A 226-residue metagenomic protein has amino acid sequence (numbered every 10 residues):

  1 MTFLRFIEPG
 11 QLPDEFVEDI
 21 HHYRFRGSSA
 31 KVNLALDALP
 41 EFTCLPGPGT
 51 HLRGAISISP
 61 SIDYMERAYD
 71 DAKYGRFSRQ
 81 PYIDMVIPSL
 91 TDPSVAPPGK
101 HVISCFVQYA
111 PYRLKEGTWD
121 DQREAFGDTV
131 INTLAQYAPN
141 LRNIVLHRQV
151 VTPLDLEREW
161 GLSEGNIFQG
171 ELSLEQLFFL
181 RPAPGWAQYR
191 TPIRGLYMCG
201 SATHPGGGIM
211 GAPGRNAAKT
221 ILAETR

Functional and structural regions predicted by a protein language model:
M1-A96: Mid-domain catalytic core of redox enzymes that form a hydrophobic substrate pocket/lid adjacent to a catalytic redox
M1-R5, A35-D37, I58, P97-T129: Conserved FAD/dinucleotide-binding core of flavoprotein oxidoreductases
L34, C105, V130, L134 (+3 more regions): Hydrophobic, well-ordered secondary-structure elements that form the walls of internal hydrophobic environments
L39-P40, D70-S78, W119-G161: Flavin-binding catalytic cores
S78-V86, N140-H204: A glycine-rich dinucleotide-binding beta-alpha-beta segment and adjacent secondary-structure elements that constitute
P93-K100, A187-T191: Short glycine/proline-enriched loop/turn "hinge" motifs that connect secondary-structure elements and lie
V151-P153, A223-R226: Active-site-proximal substrate-binding core of FAD-dependent oxidoreductases
S201-L222: A conserved FAD-binding loop/helix module that cradles the flavin
